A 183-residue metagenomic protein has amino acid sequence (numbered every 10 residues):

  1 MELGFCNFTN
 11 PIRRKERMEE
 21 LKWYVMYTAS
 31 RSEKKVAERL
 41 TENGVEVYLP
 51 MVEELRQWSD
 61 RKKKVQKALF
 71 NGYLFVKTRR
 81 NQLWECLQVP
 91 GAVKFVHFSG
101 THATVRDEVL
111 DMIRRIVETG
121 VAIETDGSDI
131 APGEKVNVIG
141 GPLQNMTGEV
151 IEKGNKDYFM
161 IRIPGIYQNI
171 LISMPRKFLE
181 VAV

Functional and structural regions predicted by a protein language model:
E2-N137, I151, M160-V183: Acidic-enriched and Gly/Ser
I139-Q144: Beta-rich strand-turn-strand
N145-E152: Short beta-strand-centered aromatic/proline hotspots
K156-Y158: A generic structural signal for beta-strand entry/edge sites
